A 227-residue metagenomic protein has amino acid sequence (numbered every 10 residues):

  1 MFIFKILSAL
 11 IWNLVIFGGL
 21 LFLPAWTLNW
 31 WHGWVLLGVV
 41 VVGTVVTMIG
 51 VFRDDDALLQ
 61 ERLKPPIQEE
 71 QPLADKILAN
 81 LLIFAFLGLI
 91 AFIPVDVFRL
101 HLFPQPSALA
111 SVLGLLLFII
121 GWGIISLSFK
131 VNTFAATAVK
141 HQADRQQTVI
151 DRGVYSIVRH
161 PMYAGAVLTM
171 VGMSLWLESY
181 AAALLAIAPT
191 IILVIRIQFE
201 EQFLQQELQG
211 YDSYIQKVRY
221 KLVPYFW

Functional and structural regions predicted by a protein language model:
M1-R152, A164-W227: Membrane-anchoring alpha-helices and their flanking helix-loop junctions
S156-A164: Histidine-centered phosphotransfer motif of kinases
